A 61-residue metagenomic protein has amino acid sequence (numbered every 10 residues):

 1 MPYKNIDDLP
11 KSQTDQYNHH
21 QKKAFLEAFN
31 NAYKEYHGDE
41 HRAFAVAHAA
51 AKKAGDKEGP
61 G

Functional and structural regions predicted by a protein language model:
M1-G61: C-terminal alpha-helical interaction appendages
